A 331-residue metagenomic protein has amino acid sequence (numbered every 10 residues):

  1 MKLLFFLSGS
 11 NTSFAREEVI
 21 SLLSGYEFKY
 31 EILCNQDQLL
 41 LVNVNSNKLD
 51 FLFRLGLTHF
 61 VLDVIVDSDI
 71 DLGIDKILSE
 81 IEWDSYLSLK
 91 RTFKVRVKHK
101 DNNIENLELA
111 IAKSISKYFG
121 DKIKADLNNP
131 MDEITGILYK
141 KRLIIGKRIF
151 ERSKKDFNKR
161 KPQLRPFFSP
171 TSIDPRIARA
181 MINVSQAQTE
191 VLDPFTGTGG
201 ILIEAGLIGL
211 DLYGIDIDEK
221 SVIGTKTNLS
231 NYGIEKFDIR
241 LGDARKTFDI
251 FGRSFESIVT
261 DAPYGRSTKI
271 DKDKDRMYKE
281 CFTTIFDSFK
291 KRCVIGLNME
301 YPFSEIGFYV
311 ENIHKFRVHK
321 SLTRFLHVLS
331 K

Functional and structural regions predicted by a protein language model:
M1, L87-N102: Short glycine-rich, basic-tinged beta-strand/loop micro-motifs
M1-L57, V61, I65, D71 (+5 more regions): Class I S-adenosyl-L-methionine-dependent methyltransferase catalytic core
I70-I81, M181: Short linear interaction segments
K76, D84-S88, D126-L127, I137: Short, charge-rich binding segments
S79-L87, T247-S254: Short amphipathic alpha-helix with an adjacent loop that forms part of the alpha/beta core around
T92-K94, Y118-N129: Short secondary-structure capping/junction motifs at helix and strand boundaries
L107-F119: A short, contiguous, amphipathic alpha-helix enriched in charged residues
